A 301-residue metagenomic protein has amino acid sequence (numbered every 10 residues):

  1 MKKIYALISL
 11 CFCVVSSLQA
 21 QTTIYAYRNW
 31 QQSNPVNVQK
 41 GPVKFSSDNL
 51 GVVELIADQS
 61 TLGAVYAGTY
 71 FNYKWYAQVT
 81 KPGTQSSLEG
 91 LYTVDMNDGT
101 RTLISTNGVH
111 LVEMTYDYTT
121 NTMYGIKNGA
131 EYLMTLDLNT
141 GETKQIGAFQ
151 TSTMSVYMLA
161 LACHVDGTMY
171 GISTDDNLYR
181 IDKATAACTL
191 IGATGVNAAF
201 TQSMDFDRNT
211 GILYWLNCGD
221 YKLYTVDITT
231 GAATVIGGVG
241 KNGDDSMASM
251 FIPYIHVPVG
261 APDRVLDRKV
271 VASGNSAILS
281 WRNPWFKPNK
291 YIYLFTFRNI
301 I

Functional and structural regions predicted by a protein language model:
T23-N29, K74-Q78, T122-I126, T168-G171 (+2 more regions): Conserved beta-propeller blade signature
W30-V36, K81-S86, G129-Y132, D176-N177 (+2 more regions): Short glycine/acidic-enriched loop and turn motifs that connect beta-strands
S46-L50, V94-G99, D137-G141, D182-T185 (+1 more regions): Short loop/turn segments that connect beta-strands within beta-propeller blades
L50-S60, G99-T106, E142-T153, A187-G195 (+1 more regions): A short beta-strand motif characteristic of beta-propeller blades
T61-N72, G108-T119, M154-A162, A198-R208 (+1 more regions): Repeated scaffold domains used in trafficking and secretory/extracellular systems, primarily beta-propellers
C218-P258: Blade-level signature of beta-propeller repeat domains, shared across WD40, Kelch, NHL, RCC1 and BNR/Asp-box propellers
Y254-P288: Pro/Thr/Ser/Gly-rich low-complexity, intrinsically disordered linker/stalk tracts
W285-I301: Extracellular low-complexity, O-glycosylation-prone stalks/linkers
